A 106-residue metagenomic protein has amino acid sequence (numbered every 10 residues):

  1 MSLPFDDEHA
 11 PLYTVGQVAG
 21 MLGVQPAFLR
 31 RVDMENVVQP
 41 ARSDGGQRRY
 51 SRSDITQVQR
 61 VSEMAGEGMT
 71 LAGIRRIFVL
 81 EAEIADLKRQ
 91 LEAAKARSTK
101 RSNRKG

Functional and structural regions predicted by a protein language model:
M1-P11, G20, M34, Q39-P40 (+1 more regions): Arg/Lys-rich, alpha-helical DNA-contact motif
P26-G45: Major-groove DNA-recognition helix of helix-turn-helix-type DNA-binding domains
G46-R52: Minor-groove-contacting beta-hairpin "wing" of winged helix-turn-helix DNA-binding domains
